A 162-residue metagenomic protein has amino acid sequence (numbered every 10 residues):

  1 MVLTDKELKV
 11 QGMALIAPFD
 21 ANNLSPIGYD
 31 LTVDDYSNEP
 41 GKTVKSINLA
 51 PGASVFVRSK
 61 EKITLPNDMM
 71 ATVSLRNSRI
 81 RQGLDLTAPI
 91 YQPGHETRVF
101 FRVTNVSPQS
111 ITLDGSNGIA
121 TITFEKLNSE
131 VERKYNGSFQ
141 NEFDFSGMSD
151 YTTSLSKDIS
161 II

Functional and structural regions predicted by a protein language model:
M1-I162: DUTPase catalytic domain/fold
